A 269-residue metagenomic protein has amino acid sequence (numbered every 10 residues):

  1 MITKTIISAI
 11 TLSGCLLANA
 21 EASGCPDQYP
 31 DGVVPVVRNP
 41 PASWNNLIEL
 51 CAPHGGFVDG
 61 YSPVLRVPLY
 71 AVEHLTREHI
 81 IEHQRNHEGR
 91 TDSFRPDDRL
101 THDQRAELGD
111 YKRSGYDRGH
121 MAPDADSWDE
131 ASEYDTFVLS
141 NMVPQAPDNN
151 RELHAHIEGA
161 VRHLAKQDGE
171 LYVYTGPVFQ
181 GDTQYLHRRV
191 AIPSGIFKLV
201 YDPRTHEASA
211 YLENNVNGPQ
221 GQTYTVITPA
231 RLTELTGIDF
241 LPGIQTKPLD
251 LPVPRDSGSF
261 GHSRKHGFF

Functional and structural regions predicted by a protein language model:
K4-C15: Bacterial N-terminal signal peptides
L16-F269: Domain-level detector for secreted/extracellular nuclease and nuclease-toxin modules, and for the ENPP-like C-terminal
